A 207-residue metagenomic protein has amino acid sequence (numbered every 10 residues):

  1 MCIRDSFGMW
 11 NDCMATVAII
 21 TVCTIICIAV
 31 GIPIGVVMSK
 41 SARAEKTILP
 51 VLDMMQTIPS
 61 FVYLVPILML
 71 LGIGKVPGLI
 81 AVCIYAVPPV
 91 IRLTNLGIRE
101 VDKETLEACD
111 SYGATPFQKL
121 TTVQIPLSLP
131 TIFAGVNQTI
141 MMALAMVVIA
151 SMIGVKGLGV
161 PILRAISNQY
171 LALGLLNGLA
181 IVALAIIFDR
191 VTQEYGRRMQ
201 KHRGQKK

Functional and structural regions predicted by a protein language model:
M1-I3: Short, small-residue-biased leader/transition segments that mark boundaries at the very start of proteins
F7-W10, V22-L52: Transmembrane-helix boundary motif in ABC transporter permease subunits
I19-C23, C27, G31, G35 (+4 more regions): Alpha-helical transmembrane segments in multi-pass membrane proteins
V36, K46-P50, L93, G97-E100 (+5 more regions): Membrane-spanning helices that line or support transport/gating and their immediate boundary helices in channels
S39, L52-A86: Generic hydrophobic transmembrane alpha-helix motif, especially the helices
M69, I98, A143-L184, Q200-K207: Glycine-rich helix-loop "coupling/hinge" segments at transmembrane-helix boundaries in multipass transporters
I84, P116-A150, A172, L176 (+2 more regions): Transmembrane alpha-helices
P89-F133: Short cytoplasmic-facing helical segments at TM-TM junctions of multi-pass membrane proteins
